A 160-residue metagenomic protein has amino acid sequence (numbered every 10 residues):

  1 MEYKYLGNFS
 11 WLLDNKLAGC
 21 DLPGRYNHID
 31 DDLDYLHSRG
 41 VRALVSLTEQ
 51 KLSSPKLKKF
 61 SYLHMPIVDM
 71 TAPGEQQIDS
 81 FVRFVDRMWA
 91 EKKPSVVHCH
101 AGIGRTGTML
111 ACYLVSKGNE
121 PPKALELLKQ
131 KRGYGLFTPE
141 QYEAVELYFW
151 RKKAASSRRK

Functional and structural regions predicted by a protein language model:
M1-V96, L110-K160: Cys-dependent protein tyrosine phosphatase-like superfamily
G102: Conserved G/P- and acidic residue-centered "switch" motifs that form tight phosphate/ATP-binding loops in soluble
T106: Ser/Thr-glycine-rich phosphate-binding loops at phosphate-binding pockets of nucleotides, nucleotide cofactors
